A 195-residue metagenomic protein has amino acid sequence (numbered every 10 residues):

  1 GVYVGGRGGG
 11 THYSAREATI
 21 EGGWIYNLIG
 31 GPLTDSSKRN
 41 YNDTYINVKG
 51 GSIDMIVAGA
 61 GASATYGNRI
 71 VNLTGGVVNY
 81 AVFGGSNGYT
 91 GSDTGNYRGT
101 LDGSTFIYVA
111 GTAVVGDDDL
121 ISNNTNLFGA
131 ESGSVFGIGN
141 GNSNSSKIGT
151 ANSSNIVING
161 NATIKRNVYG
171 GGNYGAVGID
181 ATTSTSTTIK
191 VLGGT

Functional and structural regions predicted by a protein language model:
G1-M55, G61-A81, S86-N167, N173-T195: Surface-exposed loop/turn motifs in large extracellular/passenger domains
